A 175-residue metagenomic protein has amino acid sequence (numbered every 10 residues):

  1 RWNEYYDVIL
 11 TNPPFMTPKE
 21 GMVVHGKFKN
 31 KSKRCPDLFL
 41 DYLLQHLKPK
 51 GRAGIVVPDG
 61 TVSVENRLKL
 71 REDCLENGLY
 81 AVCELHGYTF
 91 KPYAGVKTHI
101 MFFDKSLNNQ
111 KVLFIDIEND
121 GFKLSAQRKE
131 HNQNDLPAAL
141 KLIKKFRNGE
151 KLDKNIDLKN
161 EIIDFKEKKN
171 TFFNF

Functional and structural regions predicted by a protein language model:
W2-F175: A conserved structural/catalytic subdomain of Rossmann-like adenosyl-cofactor enzymes
